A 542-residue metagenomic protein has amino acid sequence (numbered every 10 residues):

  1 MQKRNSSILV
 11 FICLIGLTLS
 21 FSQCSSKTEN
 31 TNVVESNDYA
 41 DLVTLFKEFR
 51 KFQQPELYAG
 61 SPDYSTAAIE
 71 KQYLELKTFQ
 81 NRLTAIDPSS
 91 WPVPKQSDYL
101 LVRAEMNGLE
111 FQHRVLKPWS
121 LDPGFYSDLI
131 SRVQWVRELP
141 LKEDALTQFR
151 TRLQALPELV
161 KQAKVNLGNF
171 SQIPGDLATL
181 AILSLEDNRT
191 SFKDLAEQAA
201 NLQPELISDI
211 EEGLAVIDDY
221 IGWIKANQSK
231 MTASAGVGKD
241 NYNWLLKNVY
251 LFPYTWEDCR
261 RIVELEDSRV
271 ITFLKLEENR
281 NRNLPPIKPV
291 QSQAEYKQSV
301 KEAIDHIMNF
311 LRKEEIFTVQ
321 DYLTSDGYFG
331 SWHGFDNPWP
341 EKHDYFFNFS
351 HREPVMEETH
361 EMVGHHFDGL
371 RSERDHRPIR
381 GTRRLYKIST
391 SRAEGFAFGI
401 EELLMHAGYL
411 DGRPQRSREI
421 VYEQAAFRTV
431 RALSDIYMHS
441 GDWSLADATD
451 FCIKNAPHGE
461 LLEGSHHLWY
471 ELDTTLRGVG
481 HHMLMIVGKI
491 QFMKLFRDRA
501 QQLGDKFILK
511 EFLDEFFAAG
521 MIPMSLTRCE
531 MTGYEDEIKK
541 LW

Functional and structural regions predicted by a protein language model:
M1-F11: Bacterial N-terminal signal peptides that target proteins for export
S6, L17-T18: Residue-level signal for mature regions of secreted extracellular proteins and peptides
F11-L17: Hydrophobic helical h-region of N-terminal Sec-dependent signal peptides in bacterial secretory/periplasmic proteins
L19-Q23: C-terminal motif of bacterial Sec signal peptides marking the signal peptidase cleavage site
C24-W542: N-terminal maturation segment of proteins
